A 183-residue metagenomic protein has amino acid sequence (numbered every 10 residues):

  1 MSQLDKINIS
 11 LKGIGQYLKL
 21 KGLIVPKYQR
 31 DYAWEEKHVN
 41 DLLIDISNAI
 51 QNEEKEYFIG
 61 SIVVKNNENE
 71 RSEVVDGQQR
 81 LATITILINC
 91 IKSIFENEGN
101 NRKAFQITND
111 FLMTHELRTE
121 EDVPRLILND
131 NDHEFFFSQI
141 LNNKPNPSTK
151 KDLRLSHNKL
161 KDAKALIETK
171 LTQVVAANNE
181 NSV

Functional and structural regions predicted by a protein language model:
M1-V183: Glycine- and hydrophobic-rich flexible loops that cap the catalytic core of alpha/beta enzyme folds
